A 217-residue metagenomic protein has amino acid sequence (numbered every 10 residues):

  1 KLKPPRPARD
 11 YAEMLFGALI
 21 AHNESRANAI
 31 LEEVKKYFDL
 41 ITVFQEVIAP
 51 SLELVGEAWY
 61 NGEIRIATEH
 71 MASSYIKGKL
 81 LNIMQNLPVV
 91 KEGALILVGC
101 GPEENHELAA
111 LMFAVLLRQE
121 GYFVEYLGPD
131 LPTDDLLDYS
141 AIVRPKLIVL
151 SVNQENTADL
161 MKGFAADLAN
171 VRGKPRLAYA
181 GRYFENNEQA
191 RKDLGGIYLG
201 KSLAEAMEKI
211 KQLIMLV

Functional and structural regions predicted by a protein language model:
K1-P88: Long amphipathic alpha-helical segments
R65, M71-V217: C-terminal regulatory/effector modules of DNA-binding transcriptional regulators
